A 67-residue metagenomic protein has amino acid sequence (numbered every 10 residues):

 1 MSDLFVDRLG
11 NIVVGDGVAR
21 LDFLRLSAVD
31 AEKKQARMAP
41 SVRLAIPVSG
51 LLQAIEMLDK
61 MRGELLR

Functional and structural regions predicted by a protein language model:
M1-R67: Positively charged, low-complexity terminal tracts and the immediately adjacent first secondary-structure elements
